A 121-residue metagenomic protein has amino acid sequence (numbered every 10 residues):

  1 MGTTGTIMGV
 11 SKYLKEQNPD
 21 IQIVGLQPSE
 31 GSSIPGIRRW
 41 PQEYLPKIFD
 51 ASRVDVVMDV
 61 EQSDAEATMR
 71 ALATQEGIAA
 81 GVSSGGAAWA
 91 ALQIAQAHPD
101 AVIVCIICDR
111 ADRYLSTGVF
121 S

Functional and structural regions predicted by a protein language model:
M1, G25-Q27, V104-C108: Short beta-strand segments
M1-V10, S83-A91, Y114: Short glycine/serine/threonine-rich phosphate/pyrophosphate-binding segments that cradle anionic phosphate groups
G9-Q17, W89-P99: Alpha-helix C-terminal capping segments
K15-V82, A97, G118-S121: Active-site/ligand-binding loops adjacent to catalytic centers
L92-S121: Phosphate-binding loop/pocket of nucleotide- and phosphate-handling active sites
